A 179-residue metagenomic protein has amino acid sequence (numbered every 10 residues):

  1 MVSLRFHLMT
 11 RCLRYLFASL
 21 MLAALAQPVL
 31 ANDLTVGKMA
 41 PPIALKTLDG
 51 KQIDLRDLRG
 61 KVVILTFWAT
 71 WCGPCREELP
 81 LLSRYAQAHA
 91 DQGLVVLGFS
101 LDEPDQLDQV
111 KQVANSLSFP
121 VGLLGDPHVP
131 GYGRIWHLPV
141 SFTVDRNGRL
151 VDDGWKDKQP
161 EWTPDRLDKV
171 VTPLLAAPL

Functional and structural regions predicted by a protein language model:
M1-R11: N-terminal secretory signal peptides that target proteins for export/translocation
Y15-A26: Bacterial N-terminal signal peptides
L30-L55: N-terminal "domain-start" segment that seeds a small globular fold
D54-G73: Short active-site neighborhood of thiol/selenol oxidoreductases, capturing the structured segment around
I64-L65, V96, S141: Hydrophobic beta-strand anchors of alpha/beta hydrolase catalytic cores
R76-S116, G125-G131: Structural microenvironment flanking redox-active thiols in thiol-disulfide oxidoreductases
K111-F119, L123-T172: Thiol/disulfide oxidoreductase modules built on the thioredoxin-like
L174-L179: Non-globular targeting/processing and membrane-anchoring segments
